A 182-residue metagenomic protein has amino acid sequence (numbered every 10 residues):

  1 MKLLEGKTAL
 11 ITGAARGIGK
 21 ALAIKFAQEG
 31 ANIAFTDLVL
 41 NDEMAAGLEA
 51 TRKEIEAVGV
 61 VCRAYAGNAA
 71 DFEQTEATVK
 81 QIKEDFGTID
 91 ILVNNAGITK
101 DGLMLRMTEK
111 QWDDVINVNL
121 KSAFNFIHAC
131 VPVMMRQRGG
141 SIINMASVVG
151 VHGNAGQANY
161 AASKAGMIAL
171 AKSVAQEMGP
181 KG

Functional and structural regions predicted by a protein language model:
K2-F86, K100, K110-Q111: Short-chain dehydrogenase/reductase
R16, F124, Y160, I168: Catalytic tyrosine of NAD(P)H-dependent dehydrogenase/reductases that use a Tyr as the general acid/base
L103-M104, Q111-I116: Substrate-binding pocket helix/loop in short-chain dehydrogenase/reductase
L105, H152-A158, P180-K181: Active-site loop immediately N-terminal to the catalytic Tyr-X3-Lys motif of short-chain dehydrogenase/reductase
I127, S163, A171: Active-site helix of classical SDR
P132, Q176-P180: Alpha-helical segment proximal to the catalytic Tyr-Lys
S147: Residue(s) in the substrate-gating loop at a strand-loop-helix junction that position the organic substrate next
